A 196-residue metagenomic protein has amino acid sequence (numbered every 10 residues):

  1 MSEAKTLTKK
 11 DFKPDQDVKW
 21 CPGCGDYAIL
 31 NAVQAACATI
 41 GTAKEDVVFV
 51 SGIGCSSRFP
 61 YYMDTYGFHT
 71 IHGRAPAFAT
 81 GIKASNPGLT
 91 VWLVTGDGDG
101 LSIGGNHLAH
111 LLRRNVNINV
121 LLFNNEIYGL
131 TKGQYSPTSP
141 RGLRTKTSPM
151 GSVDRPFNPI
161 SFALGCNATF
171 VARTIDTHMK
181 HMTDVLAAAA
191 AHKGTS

Functional and structural regions predicted by a protein language model:
M1-L89: Thiamine diphosphate
Q16, A43-V47, S85-V91, R113-N119 (+3 more regions): Short coil/turn connectors at secondary-structure junctions
W20-P22, L93-T95, F170-I175: Short catalytic-loop micro-motif centered on adjacent basic/acidic residues
G25-A32, K44, G73, A77 (+4 more regions): Conserved active-site and cofactor/substrate-binding residues in soluble primary-metabolism enzymes
V47-G54, R58, Y128-T131, P156 (+1 more regions): Core alpha/beta catalytic barrel or barrel-like domain that forms the active/cofactor pocket in diverse metabolic
C55-G129, T183-D184: Thiamine diphosphate
G88, P137-H192: Conserved thiamine diphosphate
G105-H110, L130-L143, F162: Active-site-proximal loop->helix
